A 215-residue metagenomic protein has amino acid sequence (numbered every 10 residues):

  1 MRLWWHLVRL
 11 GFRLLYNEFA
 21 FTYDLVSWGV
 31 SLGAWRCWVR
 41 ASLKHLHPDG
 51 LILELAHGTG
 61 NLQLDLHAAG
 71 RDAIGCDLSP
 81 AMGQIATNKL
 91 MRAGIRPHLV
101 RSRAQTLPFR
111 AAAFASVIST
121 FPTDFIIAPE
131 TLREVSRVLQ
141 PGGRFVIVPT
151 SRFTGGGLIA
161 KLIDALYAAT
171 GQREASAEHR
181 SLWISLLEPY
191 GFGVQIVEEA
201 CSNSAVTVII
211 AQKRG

Functional and structural regions predicted by a protein language model:
M1-H47, N61, I163, Y167: Conserved class I S-adenosyl-L-methionine
L10, V148-E199: C-terminal alpha-helical "lid/dimerization" subdomain adjacent to the S-adenosyl-L-methionine
L51, G143-R144: Short glycine-centered segments of the SAM/dcSAM-binding site in methyltransferase folds
L53-T106: Class I SAM-dependent methyltransferase SAM/SAH-binding core
Q105-V117: A short acidic, Gly/Pro-enriched loop at the edge of an enzyme's catalytic core that lines a small-molecule cofactor
S116-P129: A short SAM/SAH-binding and catalytic strip from SAM-dependent methyltransferases
E130-P141: A short glycine-rich, Lys/Arg-flanked "PGG" loop and its adjoining helix->strand segment in the class I
G191, I196-G215: Core SAM-dependent methyltransferase catalytic element
